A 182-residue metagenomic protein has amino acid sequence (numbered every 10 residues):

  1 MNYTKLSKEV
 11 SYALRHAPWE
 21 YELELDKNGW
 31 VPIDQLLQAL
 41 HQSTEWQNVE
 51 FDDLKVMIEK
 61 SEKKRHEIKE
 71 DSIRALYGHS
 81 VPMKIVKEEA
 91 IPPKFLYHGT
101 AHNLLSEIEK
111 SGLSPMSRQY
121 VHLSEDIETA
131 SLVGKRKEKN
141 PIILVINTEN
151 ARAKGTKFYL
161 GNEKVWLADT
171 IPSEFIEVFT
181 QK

Functional and structural regions predicted by a protein language model:
M1-K182: Eukaryotic, polar/proline-rich low-complexity intrinsically disordered regions
